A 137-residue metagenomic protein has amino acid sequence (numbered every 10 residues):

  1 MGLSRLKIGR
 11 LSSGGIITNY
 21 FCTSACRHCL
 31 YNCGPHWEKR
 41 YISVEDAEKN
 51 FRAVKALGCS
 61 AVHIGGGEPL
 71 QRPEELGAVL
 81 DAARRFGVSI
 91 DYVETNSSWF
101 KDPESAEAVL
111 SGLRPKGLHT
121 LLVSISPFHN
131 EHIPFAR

Functional and structural regions predicted by a protein language model:
M1-T95, F100, E104: Conserved alpha-helical substructure of the radical SAM core
E104-L110: Alpha-helical scaffolding within the catalytic cores of extracellular/periplasmic polymer-degrading hydrolases
S111-R137: Radical SAM enzyme [4Fe-4S]-AdoMet core and its adjacent flexible, acidic and glycine-rich loops/tails across
